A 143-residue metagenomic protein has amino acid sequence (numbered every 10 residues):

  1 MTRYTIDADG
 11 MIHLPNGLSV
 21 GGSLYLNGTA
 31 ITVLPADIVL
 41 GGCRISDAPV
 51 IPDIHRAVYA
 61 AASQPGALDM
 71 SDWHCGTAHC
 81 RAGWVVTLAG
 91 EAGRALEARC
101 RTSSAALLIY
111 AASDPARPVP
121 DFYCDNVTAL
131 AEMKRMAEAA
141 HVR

Functional and structural regions predicted by a protein language model:
R3-P49: A detector of tandem-repeat and repeat-rich interaction/domain scaffolds
L18, T87-L88, H141-R143: Extended, basic/helix-rich recognition subdomains
Y25, R44-D72: Short terminal alpha-helical segments
A36, G42-D47, E97-R143: Eukaryotic low-complexity, intrinsically disordered regulatory segments enriched in serine, proline and acidic residues
A62, A92-A95: Alpha-helical protein-protein interaction modules
D72-W73, A98: Short coil/turn segments at secondary-structure boundaries
H74-A89: Active-site nucleophilic cysteine motif
